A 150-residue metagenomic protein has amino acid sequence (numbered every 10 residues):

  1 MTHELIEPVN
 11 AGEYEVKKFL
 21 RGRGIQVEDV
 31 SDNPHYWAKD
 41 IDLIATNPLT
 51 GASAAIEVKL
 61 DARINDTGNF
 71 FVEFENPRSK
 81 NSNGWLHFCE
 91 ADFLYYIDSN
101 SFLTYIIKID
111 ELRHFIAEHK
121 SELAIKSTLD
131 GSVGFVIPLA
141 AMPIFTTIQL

Functional and structural regions predicted by a protein language model:
M1-H35, A62: Acidic-basic catalytic patches of nuclease active cores, encompassing PD-(D/E)XK and other metal-cofactor nuclease
H3-I6, E28-V30, K59-T104: Catalytic cores of nucleic-acid endonucleases
K18, T46, T50, N81 (+1 more regions): Non-catalytic C-terminal interaction segments of nucleic acid-processing enzymes
L20, L43-D66: Conserved catalytic cores of phosphodiester-cleaving nucleases, focusing on short active-site segments
N33-L43: Beta-rich nucleic-acid/ligand-interaction surfaces
Y36, P48-L49, H87: Generic structural signal for beta-strand residues in well-ordered domains
K39, A52, E90: Residues that flank catalytic or metal-binding motifs in active/ligand-binding sites
